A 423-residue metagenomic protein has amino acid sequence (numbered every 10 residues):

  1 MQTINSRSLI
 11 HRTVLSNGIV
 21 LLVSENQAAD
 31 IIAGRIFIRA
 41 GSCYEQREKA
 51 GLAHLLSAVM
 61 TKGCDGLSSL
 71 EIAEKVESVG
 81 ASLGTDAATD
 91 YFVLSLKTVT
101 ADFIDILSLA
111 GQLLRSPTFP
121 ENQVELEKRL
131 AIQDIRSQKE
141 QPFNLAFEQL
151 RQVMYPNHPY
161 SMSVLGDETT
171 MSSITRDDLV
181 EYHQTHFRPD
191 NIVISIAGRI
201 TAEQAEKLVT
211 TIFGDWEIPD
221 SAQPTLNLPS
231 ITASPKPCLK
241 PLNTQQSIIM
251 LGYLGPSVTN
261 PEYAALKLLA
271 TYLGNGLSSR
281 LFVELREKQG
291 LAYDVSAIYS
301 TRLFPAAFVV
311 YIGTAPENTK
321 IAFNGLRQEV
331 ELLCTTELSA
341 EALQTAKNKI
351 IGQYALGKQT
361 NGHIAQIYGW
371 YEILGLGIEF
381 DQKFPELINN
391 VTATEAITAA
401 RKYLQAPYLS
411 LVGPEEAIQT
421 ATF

Functional and structural regions predicted by a protein language model:
M1-I32: N- or domain-start disorder-to-order transition segments that initiate the globular core
M1-N5, S247, F384: Short, disordered/basic amphipathic segments at the extreme N-terminus that act as membrane-targeting/anchoring regions
S6-R7, E77, S234: Residues that act as N-cap/strand-start positions at coil-to-secondary-structure junctions
V14, E25, E71-S221, L228 (+4 more regions): Charge-rich, well-structured scaffold segments of protease-associated domains
E25-A28, I32-A40, S221-S279: His/Glu-based metal-binding/catalytic segments typifying zinc-dependent metallopeptidases
A28, A33-K97, N275-L291: M16/MPP (pitrilysin/insulinase) zinc-metallopeptidase core fold and M16-derived inactive scaffolds
Q46-R47, E140-N144, V258-A264: Structural motif
K49, F103, L107, E262-L266 (+4 more regions): Short, charged, low-complexity patches
